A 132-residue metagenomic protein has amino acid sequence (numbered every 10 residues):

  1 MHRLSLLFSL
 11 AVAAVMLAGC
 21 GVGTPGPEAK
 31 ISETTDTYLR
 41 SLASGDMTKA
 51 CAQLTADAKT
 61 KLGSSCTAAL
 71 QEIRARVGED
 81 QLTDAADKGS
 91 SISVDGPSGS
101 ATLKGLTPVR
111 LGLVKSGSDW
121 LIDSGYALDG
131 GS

Functional and structural regions predicted by a protein language model:
M1-F8: Bacterial N-terminal signal peptides that target proteins for export
M16-G19: C-terminal motif of bacterial Sec signal peptides marking the signal peptidase cleavage site
G21-T24: Bacterial signal peptide processing site
P27-I31: Membrane-proximal amphipathic alpha-helices that sit immediately adjacent to an N-terminal transmembrane/signal-anchor
S32-E33, R40-V94: Short solvent-exposed beta->alpha transition segments
S93-T102: Short, hydrophobic/aromatic-rich segments at coil-to-beta transitions
P108-S132: Short beta-strand edge/turn micro-motifs at domain boundaries
